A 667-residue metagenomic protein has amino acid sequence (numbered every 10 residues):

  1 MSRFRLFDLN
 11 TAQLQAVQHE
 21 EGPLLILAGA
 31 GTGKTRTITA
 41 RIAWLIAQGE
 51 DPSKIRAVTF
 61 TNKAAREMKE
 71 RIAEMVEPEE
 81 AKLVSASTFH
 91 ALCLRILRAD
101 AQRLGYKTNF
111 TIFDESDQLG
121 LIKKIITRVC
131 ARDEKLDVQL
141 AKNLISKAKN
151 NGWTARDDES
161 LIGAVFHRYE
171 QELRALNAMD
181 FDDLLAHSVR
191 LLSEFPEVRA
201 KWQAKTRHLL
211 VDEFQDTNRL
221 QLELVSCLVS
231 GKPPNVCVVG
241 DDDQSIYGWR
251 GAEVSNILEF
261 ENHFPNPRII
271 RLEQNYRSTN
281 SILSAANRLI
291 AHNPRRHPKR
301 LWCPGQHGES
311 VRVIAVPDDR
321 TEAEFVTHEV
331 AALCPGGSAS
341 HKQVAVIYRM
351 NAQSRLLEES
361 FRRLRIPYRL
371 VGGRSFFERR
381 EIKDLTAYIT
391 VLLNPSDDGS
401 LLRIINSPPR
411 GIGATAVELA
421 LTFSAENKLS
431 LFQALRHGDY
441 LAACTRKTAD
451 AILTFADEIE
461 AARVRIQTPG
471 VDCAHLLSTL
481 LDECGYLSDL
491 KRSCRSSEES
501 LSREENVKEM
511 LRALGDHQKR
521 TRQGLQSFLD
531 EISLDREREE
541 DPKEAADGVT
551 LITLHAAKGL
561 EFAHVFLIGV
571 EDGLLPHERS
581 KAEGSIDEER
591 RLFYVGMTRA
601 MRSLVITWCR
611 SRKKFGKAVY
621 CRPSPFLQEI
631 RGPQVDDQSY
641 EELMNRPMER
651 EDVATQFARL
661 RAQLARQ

Functional and structural regions predicted by a protein language model:
M1-R3, Q634-Q667: Acidic, low-complexity intrinsically disordered tails
R3-F4, E21-L24, G29-T32, A43-H208 (+13 more regions): A basic/glycine-biased coupling hinge at the interface between accessory DNA-binding modules
R5-E21, L220: N-terminal pre-P-loop "Q-motif" helix
A30-I38, I42, P52, A101 (+5 more regions): Helicase P-loop NTPase motor core
T32, Q215-R295, K299-P304, T422-A425 (+2 more regions): Conserved helicase motor core of SF1/SF2 NTP-dependent helicases
P52, L210-T217, V239-G240, L567: Hydrophobic residues in beta-strands of the RecA-like P-loop NTPase core, especially within AAA+ ATPase
S85-T88, D180-S188, L385, T390 (+1 more regions): Conserved two-lobed SF2 helicase motor
A155, H208, S340, S354-I366 (+2 more regions): Conserved helicase C-terminal RecA-like lobe
